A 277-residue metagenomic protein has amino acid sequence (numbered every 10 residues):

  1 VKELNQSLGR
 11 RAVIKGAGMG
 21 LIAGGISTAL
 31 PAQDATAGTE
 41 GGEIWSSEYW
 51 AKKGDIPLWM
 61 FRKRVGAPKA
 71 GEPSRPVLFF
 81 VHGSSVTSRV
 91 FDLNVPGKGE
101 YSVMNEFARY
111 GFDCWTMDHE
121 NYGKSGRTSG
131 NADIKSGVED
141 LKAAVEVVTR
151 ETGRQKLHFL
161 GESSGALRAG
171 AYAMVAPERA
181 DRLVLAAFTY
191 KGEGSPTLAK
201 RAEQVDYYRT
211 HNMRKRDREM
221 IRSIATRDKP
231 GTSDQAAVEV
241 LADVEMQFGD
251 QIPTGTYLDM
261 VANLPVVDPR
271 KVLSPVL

Functional and structural regions predicted by a protein language model:
V1-A12, M19: N-terminal secretory signal peptides
G38-A70: N-terminal cap/lid segment of alpha/beta-hydrolase-fold proteins
K69-S74, L78-R109: Short, surface-exposed "cap/lid" segments of acyl-processing enzymes
R89-V90, M117-A132: Glycine-rich "HGGG/HGxG" loop immediately N-terminal to the catalytic nucleophile of the alpha/beta-hydrolase
E139-Q155: Conserved acidic catalytic loop of the alpha/beta-hydrolase fold
F159-G161, A186: Short beta-strand immediately N-terminal to the catalytic nucleophile in serine-hydrolase-like folds
S164-R182, Y190-K191: Conserved hydrolase catalytic core segment
G194-L277: Alpha/beta-hydrolase
